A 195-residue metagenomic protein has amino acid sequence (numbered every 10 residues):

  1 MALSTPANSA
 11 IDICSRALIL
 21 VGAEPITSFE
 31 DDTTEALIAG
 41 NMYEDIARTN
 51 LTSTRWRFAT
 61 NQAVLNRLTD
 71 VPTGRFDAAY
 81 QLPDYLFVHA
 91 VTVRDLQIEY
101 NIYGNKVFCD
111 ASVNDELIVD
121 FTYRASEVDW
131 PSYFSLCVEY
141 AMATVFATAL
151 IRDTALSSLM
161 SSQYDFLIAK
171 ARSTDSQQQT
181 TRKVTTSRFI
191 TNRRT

Functional and structural regions predicted by a protein language model:
M1-N41: Short, extreme N-terminal leader segments that mark the start of a protein/domain
S4-A7, I13, R94-T195: Internal mixed-charge
V21, P25, I46-T54, D175: Short amphipathic alpha-helical segments enriched in hydrophobics
T27-E30, A59, P131, I190-T191: Generic, ordered loop/turn and secondary-structure boundary motif
F29-D31, A90-T92, D115: N-terminal start-of-chain detector that recognizes signal peptides and the immediate post-cleavage beginning
D32-N50, L156-R172: Short secondary-structure subsegments characteristic of cysteine-rich extracellular domains
L37-K106, W130-F146, L150: Divalent metal-cofactor coordination and adjacent catalytic microenvironments
